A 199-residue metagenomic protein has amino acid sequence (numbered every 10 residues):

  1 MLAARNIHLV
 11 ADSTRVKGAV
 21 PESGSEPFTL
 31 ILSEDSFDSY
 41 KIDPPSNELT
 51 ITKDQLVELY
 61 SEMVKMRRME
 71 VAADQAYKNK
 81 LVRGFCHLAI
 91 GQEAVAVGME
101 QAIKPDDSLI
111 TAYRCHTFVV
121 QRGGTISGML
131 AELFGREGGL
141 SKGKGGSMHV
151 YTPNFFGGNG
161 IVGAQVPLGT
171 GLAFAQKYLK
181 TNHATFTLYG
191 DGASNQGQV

Functional and structural regions predicted by a protein language model:
L2-R114: N-terminal amphipathic, basic-rich helices that act as targeting or association modules
V71-Q75, N79-V199: Cofactor-binding active-site loop characterized by glycine-rich and histidine/acidic residues
